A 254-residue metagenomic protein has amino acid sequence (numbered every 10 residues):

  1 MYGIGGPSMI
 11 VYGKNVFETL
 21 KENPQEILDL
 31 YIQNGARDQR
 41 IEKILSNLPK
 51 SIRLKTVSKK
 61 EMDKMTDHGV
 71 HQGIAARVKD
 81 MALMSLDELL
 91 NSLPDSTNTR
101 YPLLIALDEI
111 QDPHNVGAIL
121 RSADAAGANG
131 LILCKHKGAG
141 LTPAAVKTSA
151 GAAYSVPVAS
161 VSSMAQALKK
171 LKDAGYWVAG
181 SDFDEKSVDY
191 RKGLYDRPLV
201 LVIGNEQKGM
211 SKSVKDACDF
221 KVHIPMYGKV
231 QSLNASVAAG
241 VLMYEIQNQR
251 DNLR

Functional and structural regions predicted by a protein language model:
M1-D95: N-terminal positively charged helical leader segments and presequences
I4, E22, P94-Y190: RNA substrate-binding interface of SAM-dependent RNA methyltransferases
M9, Q33, D108-E109, C134 (+4 more regions): Glycine- and other small-residue-rich loops at beta-strand/loop junctions that grip anionic moieties
V11, K55-S58, P157-A165, V222: Short acidic-hydrophobic, aromatic-tinged amphipathic segments that line or gate anion-handling sites
E18, K147-A152, K212-R254: Structured adenosyl-cofactor binding patch, chiefly the S-adenosyl-L-methionine
G35-R37, K59-K60, H136-G138, E206-K208 (+1 more regions): Short, acidic/turn-prone active-site loops that include or flank metal/cofactor- and phosphate-binding residues
A179-N234: Active-site/ligand-binding-proximal alpha/beta "capping" segment
